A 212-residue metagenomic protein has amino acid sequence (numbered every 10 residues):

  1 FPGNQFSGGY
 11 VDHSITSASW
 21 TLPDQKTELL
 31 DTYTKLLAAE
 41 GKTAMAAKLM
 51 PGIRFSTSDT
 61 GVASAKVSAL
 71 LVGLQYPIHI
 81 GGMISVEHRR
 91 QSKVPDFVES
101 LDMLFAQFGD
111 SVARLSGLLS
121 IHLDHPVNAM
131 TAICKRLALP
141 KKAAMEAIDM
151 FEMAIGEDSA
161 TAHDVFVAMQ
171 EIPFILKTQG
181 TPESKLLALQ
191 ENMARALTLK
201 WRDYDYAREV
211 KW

Functional and structural regions predicted by a protein language model:
P2-K211: Intrinsic disorder/low-complexity polar-acidic segments
